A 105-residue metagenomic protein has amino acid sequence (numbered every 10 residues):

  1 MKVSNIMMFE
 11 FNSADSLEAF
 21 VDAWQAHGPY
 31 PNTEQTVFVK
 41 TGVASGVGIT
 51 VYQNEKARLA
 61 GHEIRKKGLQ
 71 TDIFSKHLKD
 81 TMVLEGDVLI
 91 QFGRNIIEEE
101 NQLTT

Functional and structural regions predicted by a protein language model:
M1-T105: Short S/T/G/P-rich N-terminal loop/turn motif that feeds into the first structured element of a domain
